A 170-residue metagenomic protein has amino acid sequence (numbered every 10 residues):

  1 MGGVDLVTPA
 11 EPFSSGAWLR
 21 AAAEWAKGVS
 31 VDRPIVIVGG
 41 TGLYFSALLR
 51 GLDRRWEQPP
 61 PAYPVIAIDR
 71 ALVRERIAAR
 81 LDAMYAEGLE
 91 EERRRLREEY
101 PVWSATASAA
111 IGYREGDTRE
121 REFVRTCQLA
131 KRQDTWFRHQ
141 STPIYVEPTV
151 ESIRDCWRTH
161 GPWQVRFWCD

Functional and structural regions predicted by a protein language model:
M1-V36, F45-W56: N-terminal phosphate/diphosphate-binding loop that engages ATP/GTP or pyrophosphate donors across diverse enzyme folds
V4, G40, G88: Conserved RecA-like P-loop NTPase ATPase core
E11, G42-Y44, A67-V73: Conserved nucleotide-binding/hydrolysis micro-motifs of P-loop NTPases
V36-G39, V65: Structural recognition of the conserved hydrophobic beta-strand(s) that form the central parallel beta-sheet of P-loop
G39-T41, R97: A general secondary-structure junction signal
D53-V65: A short helix-turn-beta junction within AAA+ P-loop NTPase domains corresponding to the substrate/partner-engaging
A62-D170: Catalytic core of IPPT-family isopentenyl/dimethylallyl transferases that prenylate adenosine-containing substrates
